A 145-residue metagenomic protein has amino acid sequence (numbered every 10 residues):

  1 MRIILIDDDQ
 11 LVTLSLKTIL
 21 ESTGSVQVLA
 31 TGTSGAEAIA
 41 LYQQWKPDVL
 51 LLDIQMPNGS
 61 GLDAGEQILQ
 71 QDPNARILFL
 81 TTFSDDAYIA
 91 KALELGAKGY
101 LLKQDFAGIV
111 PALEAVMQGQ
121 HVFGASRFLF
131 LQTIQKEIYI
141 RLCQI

Functional and structural regions predicted by a protein language model:
M1-V12, L16-L20: Conserved acidic segment of CheY-like receiver
D7, D53, T81: Active-site residues of response regulator receiver
S25-T33, L41: Short hydrophobic/Thr-rich beta-strand motif most characteristic of the beta2 strand and flanking loop of CheY-like
S34-E37, N58-D63: Acidic catalytic/metal-coordinating carboxylates
W45-L51: Active-site beta3 strand of CheY-like receiver
L62-N74: Short amphipathic alpha-helix used as the core "switch/output" element in two-component signaling
A87-L93, Q104-I145: Short, flexible helix-to-coil linker/hinge segments that flank and couple to helix-turn-helix
